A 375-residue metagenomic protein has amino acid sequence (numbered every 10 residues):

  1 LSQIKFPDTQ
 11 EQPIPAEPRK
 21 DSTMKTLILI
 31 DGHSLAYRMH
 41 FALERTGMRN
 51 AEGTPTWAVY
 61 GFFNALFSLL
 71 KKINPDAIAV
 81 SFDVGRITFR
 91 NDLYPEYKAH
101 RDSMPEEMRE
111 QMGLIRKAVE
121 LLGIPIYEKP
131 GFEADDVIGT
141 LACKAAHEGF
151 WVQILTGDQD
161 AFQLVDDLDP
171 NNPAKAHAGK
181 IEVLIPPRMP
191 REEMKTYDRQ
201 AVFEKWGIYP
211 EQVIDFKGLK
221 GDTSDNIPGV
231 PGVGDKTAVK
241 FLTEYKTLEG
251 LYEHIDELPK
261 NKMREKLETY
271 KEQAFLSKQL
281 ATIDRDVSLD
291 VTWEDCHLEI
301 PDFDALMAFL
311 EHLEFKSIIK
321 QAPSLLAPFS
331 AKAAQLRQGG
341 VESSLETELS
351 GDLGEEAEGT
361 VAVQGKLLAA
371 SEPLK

Functional and structural regions predicted by a protein language model:
I4-F6, M24-A79, D83, F89-D92: Non-catalytic, usually N-terminal nucleic-acid engagement modules in DNA/RNA processing proteins
K5, T9, I14-T23: Short, Lys/Arg-enriched N-terminal segments with co-localized hydrophobic residues within the first ~10-30 amino acids
F6, T46-R49, V59, A99-L289: Extended two-metal-dependent nuclease catalytic cores across DNA- and RNA-processing enzymes
S34-L35, G85-T88, Q159-A161, P190 (+1 more regions): Conserved nucleotide-binding/hydrolysis micro-motifs of P-loop NTPases
R38-M39, L164, I318-Q321: Short helix/loop capping segments that flank catalytic or ligand/cofactor-binding pockets
K72-P75, H147, W151, D225 (+5 more regions): Intrinsically disordered or highly flexible coil/loop and linker segments, enriched in small and charged/polar residues
K271, A281-A308: Long, charged alpha-helical interface segments
C296, P301-K375: Long, highly charged low-complexity segments
